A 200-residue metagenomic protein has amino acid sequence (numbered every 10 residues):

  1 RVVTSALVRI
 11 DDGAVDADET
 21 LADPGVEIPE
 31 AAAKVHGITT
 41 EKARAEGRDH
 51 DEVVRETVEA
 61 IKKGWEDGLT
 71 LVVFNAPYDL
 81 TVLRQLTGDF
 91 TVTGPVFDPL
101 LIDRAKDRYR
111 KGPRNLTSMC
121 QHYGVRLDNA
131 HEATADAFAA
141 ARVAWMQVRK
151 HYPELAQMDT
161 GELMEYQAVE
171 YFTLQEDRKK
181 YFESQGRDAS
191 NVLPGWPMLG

Functional and structural regions predicted by a protein language model:
R1, I10-D16, I38-G200: DEDD superfamily 3′-5′ metal-dependent exonuclease/proofreading module
R1-V3, V26-E27: Short, flexible loop/turn motifs enriched in small residues
A6-V8: Conserved hydrophobic/aromatic positions in well-ordered beta-strands
V15-H36, T40: Short, surface-exposed acidic-centric catalytic microdomains
